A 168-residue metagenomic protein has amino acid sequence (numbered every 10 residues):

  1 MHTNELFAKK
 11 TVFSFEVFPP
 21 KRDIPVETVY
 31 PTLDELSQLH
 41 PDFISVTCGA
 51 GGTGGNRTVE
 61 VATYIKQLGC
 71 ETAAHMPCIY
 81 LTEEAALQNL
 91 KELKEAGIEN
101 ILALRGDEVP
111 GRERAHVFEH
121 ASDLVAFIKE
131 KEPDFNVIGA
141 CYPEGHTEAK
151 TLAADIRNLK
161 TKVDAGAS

Functional and structural regions predicted by a protein language model:
M1-V46: Conserved N-terminal beta1-alpha1 strand-loop-helix module at the mouth
V12-S14, D42-S45, E71-H75, N100-L102 (+2 more regions): Structural preference for beta-strand elements that scaffold enzyme active sites
V12-T28, T72-E84, I138-A154: Active-site mouth loops of central-metabolism enzymes
E16, I44, L93, K162 (+1 more regions): Conserved, mostly hydrophobic/aromatic
P20-D23, D42-V59, G106-H116, S168: Glycine-rich, proline-tolerant flexible connector loops at the mouths of alpha/beta enzymes
R22-L36, T58, E83-K91, T151-T161: Short, acidic/polar
G52-P77, F118-A140: Alpha-helix-loop-beta-strand connector modules within alpha/beta enzyme cores
C78-E92, A115-A121: Glycine-rich anion/phosphate-binding loops
